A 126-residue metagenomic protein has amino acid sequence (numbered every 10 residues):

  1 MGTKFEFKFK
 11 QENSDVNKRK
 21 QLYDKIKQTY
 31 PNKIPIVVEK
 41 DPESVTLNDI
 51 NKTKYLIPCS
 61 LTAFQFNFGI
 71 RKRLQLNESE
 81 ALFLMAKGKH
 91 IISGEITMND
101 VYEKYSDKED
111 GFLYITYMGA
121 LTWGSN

Functional and structural regions predicted by a protein language model:
M1-N126: Ubiquitin system architectures
